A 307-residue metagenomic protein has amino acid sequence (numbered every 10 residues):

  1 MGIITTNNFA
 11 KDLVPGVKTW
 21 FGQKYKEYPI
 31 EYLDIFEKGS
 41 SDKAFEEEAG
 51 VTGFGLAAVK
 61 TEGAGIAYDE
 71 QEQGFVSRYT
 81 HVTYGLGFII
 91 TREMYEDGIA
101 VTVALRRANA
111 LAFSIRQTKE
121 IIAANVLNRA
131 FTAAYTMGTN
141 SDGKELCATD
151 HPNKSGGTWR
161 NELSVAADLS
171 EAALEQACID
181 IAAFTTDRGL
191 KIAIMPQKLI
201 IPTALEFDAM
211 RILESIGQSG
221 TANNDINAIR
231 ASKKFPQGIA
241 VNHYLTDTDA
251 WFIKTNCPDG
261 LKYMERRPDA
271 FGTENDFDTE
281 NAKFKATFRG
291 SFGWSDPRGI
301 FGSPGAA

Functional and structural regions predicted by a protein language model:
M1-Y28: N-terminal alpha-helical "arm" segments
G2-K11, K144-D187, A193-K198, T203-A307: Sequence/fold signature of self-assembling virion shell proteins
K18, K24-Y25, T118-V126, A173-A177 (+2 more regions): Charged, low-complexity, helix-prone segments enriched in Lys/Glu/Asp/Gln
Q23-Y84: Assembly/oligomerization interface modules of large self-assembling protein complexes
S41-L56, E70, L127-A133, H243 (+1 more regions): Noncatalytic linker/hinge segments flanking ATPase motor cores
V76-A133, L199, E280, F284-A286: Long, contiguous amphipathic alpha-helices that act as assembly "spine/axial" helices in icosahedral shell and virion
Q117-W159: Glycine-rich, mobile lid/loop segments that gate access to catalytic sites or pores
T132-T136, D187-I192: Surface-exposed acidic, glycine-flexible loop patches that form ligand/cofactor-binding and adhesion interfaces
